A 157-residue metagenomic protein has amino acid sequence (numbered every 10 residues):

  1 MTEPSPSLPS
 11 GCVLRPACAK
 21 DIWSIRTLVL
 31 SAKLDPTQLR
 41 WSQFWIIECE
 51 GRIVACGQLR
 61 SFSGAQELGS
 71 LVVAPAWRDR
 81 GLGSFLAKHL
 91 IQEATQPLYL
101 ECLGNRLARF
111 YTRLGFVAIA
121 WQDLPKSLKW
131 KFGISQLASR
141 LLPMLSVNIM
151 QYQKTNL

Functional and structural regions predicted by a protein language model:
C12-S24: A short beta-loop-alpha structural element at the N-terminal edge of CoA-dependent acyl/N-acetyltransferase catalytic
P16, T27-Q38: Helix-loop element at the rim of GNAT/NAT acetyltransferase active sites that forms part of the acceptor-substrate
L34-E50, E67, P143-S146: A short helix-loop-beta-strand connector motif used in the catalytic cores of GNAT acetyltransferases and, in some
I46, R52-R60, A65-V72: Conserved beta-strand in the GNAT
V73, D79-Q92: Conserved acetyl-CoA-binding loop-helix of GNAT-fold acetyltransferases
Q92-N105: Conserved GNAT acetyl-CoA-binding A-motif
G104-F132: Conserved active-site alpha-helix within GNAT-family acetyltransferase domains
L128-S146: Alpha-helical membrane-targeting segments
